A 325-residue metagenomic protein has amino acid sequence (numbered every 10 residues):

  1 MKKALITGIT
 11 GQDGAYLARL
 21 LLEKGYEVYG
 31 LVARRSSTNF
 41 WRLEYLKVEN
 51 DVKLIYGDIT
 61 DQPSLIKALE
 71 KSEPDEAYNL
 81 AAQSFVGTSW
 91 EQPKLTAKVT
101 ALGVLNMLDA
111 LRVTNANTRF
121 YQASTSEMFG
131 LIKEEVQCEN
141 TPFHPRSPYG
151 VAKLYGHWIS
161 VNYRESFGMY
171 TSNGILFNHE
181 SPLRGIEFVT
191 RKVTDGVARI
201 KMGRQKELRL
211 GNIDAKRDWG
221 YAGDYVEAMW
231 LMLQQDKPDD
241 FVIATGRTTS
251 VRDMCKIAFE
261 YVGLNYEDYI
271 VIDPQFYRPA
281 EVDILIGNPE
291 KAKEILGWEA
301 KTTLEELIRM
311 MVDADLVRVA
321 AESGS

Functional and structural regions predicted by a protein language model:
M1-H179, G223, L233, K256 (+5 more regions): N-terminal Rossmann-like NAD(P)+-binding domain of SDR-like oxidoreductases, especially those catalyzing
L17, L21-E23, G30-L31, G57 (+1 more regions): C-terminal substrate-binding subdomain of Rossmann-fold SDR/epimerase-dehydratase oxidoreductases
